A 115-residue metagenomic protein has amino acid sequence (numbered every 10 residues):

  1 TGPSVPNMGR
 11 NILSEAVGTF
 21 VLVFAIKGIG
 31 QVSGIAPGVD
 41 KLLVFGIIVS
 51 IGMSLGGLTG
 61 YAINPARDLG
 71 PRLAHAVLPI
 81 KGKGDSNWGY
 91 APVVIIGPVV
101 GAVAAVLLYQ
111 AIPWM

Functional and structural regions predicted by a protein language model:
T1-M115: Membrane-interface helix-loop junctions and terminal tails of multi-pass membrane proteins
